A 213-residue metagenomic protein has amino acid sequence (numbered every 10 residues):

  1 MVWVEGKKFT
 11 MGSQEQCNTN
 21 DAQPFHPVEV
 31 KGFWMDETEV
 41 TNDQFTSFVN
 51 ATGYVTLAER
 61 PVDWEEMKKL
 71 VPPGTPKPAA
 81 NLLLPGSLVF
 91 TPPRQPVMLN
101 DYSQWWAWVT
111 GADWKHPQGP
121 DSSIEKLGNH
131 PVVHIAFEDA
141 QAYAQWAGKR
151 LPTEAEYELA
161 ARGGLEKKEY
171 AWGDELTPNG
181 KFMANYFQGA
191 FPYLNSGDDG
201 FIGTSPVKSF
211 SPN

Functional and structural regions predicted by a protein language model:
W3-V4, K8-T10, Q14-E15, P61 (+2 more regions): Functional-site microenvironments in short loops/helix caps that host divalent-cation chemistry
N18-Q23: C-terminal, low-complexity/hydrophilic appendages and adjacent surface loops of extracellular/periplasmic anionic
K31, D36-T38, V133, K208: Surface-exposed loop and edge beta-strand positions of immunoglobulin-like domains
F33, F48-L57, A147: Short capping motifs at secondary-structure boundaries
T41: Acidic-aromatic/histidine active-site loop/patch
